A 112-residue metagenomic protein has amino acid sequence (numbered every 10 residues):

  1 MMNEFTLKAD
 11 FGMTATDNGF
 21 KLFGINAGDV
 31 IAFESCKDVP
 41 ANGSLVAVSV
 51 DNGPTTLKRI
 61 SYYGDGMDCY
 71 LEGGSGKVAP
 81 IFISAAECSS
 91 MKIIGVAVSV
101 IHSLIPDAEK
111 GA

Functional and structural regions predicted by a protein language model:
F5-A112: Acidic/glycine-rich C-terminal interaction modules and beta/coil loop segments that lie outside canonical DNA-binding
